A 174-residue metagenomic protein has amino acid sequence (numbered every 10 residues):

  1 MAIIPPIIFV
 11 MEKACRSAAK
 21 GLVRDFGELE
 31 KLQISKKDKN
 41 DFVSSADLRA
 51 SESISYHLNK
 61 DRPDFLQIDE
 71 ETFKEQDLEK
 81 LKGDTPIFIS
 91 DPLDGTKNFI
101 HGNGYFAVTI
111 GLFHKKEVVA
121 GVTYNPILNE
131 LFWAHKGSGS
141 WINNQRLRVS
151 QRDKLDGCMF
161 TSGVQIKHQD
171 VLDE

Functional and structural regions predicted by a protein language model:
M1-L93: N-terminal subdomain of lithium-sensitive/metallo-dependent phosphomonoesterases centered on the IMPase/IPPase/PAP
D84-F88, V108, V119: Short loop/turn microsegments at loop-to-beta-strand junctions
I100: Glycine-rich, Arg-bearing micro-motifs that act as flexible, cationic patches
N103-F106: Catalytic core of PPM/PP2C metal-dependent serine/threonine phosphatase domains
I110-E174: Acidic beta-strand-loop-alpha-helix segment within the catalytic core of divalent metal-dependent phosphate-processing
